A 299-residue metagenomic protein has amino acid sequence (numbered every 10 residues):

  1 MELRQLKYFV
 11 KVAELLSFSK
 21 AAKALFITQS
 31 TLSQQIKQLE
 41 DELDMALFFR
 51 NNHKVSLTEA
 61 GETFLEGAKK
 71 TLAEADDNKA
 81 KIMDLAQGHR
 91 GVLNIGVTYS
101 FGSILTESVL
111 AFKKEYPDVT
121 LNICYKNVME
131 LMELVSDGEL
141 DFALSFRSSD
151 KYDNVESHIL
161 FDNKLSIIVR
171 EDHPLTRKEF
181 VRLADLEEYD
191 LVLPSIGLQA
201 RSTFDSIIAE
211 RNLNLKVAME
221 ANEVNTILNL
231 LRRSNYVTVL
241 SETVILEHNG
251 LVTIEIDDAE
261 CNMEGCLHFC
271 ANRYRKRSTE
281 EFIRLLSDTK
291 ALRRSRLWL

Functional and structural regions predicted by a protein language model:
V10-T28: Short helix-boundary/capping micro-motifs
S30, A80, A86-Y116, T120-C124 (+2 more regions): N-terminal winged-helix
E40-E59: A short LG(V/I)-centered, amphipathic sequence patch enriched for acidic residue(s) preceding the LG motif
Q87, N154-L165, V169-L191: Flexible hinge/capping segments at coil-to-helix
I104, T253-W298: A late-sequence structural motif
E107-A111, V128-L165, V169, R232 (+1 more regions): Short beta-strand-centered segments that line the small-molecule binding cleft or hinge of alpha/beta clamshell
Y152-H158, D162-N163, N225-Y274: Beta-alpha-beta core module
T176, D190-R211, R275-I283, T289-L299: Secondary-structure junction motif
